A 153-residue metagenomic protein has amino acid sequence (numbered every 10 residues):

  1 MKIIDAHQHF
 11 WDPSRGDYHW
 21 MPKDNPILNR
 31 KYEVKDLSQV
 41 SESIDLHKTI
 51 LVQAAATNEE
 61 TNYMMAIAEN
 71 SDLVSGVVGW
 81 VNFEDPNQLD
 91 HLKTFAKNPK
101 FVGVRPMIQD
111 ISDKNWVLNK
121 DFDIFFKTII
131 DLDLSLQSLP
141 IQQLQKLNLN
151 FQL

Functional and structural regions predicted by a protein language model:
M1-A68: An N-terminally biased module of ancient metal coordination in phosphate/nucleic-acid-related enzymes
K2-W11, E42, E84, K120 (+3 more regions): A generic "structured core" feature
K31-Q39, T57, P86, I130 (+2 more regions): General structural signal for secondary-structure boundaries
V40, I67, F95, N150-F151: Broad structural signal for hydrophobic residues in well-ordered alpha-helices, predominantly aliphatic
E59-L144: Active-site gating/metal-coordination segments in enzymes
